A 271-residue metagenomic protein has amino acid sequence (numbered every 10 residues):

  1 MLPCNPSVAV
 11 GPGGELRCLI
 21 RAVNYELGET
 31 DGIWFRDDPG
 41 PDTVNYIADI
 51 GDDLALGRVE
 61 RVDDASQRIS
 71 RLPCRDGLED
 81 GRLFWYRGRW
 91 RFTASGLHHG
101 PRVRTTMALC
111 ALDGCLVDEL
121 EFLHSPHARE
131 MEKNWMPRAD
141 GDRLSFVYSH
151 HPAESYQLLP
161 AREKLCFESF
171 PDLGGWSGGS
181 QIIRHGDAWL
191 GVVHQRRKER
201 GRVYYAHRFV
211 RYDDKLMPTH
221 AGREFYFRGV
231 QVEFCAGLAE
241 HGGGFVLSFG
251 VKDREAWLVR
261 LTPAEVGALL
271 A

Functional and structural regions predicted by a protein language model:
M1, V10-P73, W85-G174, R184-Q231 (+1 more regions): Beta-rich carbohydrate-recognition and catalytic domains
N5-S7, D80-R82, N134-M136, G179-Q181 (+1 more regions): Conserved beta-strand position repeated once per blade in WD40 beta-propeller domains
R71, L78-G81: Short, charged beta->alpha transition segments
E79, H99, F234: Gly/Ser/Thr-rich loops at beta-strand to alpha-helix junctions that form or flank small-molecule/cofactor-binding
V230-A239: C-terminal structured domain segments
G243-G244: Noncatalytic modules at the cell exterior or secretory-pathway interfaces, chiefly beta-strand-rich lectin/adhesion
